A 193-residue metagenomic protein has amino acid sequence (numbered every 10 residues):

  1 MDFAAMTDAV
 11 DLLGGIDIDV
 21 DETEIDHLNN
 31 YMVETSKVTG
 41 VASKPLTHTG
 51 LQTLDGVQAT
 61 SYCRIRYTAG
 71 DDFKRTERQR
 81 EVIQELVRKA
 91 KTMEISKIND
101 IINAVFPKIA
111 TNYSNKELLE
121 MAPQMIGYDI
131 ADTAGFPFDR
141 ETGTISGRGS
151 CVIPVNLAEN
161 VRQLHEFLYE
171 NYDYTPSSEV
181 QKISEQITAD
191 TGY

Functional and structural regions predicted by a protein language model:
M1-D21, I65-R66, E85-M93, A104-N112 (+3 more regions): Structured segments of extracytoplasmic/periplasmic soluble domains in secreted or envelope-associated proteins
D2-A4, P45-L51, N99, A104 (+2 more regions): Residue-level detector of functional hotspots within protein domains
F3, T23, F138-E141: Residues that form or immediately flank small-molecule/cofactor binding pockets and catalytic motifs
T7-K97: Flexible, polar/acidic helix-loop-strand segments at domain edges
T23-Y31, S96-I109, A122, Q181-S184: Acidic/histidine-enriched alpha-helical segments
G56, I95-I102, N115-L118, A158-V161: Alpha-helix initiation and N-capping motif
A110-Y193: C-terminal solvent-exposed extensions
